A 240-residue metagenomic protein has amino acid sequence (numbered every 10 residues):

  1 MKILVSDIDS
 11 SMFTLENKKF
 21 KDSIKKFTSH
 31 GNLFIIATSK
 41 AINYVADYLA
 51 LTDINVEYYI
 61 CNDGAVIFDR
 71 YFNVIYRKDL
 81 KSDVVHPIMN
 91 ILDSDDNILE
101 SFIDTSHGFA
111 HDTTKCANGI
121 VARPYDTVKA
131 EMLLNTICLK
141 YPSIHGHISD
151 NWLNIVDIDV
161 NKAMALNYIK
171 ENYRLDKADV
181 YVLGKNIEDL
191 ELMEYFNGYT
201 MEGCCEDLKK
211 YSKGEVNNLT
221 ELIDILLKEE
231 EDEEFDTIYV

Functional and structural regions predicted by a protein language model:
K2-N17, I36, M193: Asp-based phosphoryl-transfer active-site loop
I8, K40, K185-N186: Active-site metal-binding loops of divalent metal-dependent hydrolases
L15-A110: Active-site phosphate-binding/coordination module
T52-N55, D63, K140-Y141, E194-F196 (+1 more regions): Short, structured coil segments at secondary-structure junctions
V74, T114-A122, F196-G198, K210-N217: Active-site regions of enzymes building and remodeling cell-envelope glycoconjugates
N97-Y195, G203: Conserved acidic, metal-coordinating active-site core of Asp-based, Mg2+-dependent phosphoryl-transfer enzymes
G198-V240: Asp-based, Mg2+/Mn2+-dependent phosphohydrolase catalytic module
